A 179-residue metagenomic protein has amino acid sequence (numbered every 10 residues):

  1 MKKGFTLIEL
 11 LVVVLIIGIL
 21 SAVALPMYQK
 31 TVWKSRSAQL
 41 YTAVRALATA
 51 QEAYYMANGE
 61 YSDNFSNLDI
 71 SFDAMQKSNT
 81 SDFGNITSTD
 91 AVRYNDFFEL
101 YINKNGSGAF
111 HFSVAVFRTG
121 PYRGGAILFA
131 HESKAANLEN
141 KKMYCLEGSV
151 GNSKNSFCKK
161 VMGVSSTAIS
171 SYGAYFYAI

Functional and structural regions predicted by a protein language model:
M1-V32, L40: N-terminal single-pass transmembrane signal-anchor helix
I17, T31-K34, S71-F72, G120-P121: Alpha-helix termini
A22, K30-D69: Conserved hydrophobic/amphipathic alpha-helical signal-anchor segments
N58-I179: Periplasmic/extracellular, small/polar-rich flexible segments of pilin-like filament-forming proteins
